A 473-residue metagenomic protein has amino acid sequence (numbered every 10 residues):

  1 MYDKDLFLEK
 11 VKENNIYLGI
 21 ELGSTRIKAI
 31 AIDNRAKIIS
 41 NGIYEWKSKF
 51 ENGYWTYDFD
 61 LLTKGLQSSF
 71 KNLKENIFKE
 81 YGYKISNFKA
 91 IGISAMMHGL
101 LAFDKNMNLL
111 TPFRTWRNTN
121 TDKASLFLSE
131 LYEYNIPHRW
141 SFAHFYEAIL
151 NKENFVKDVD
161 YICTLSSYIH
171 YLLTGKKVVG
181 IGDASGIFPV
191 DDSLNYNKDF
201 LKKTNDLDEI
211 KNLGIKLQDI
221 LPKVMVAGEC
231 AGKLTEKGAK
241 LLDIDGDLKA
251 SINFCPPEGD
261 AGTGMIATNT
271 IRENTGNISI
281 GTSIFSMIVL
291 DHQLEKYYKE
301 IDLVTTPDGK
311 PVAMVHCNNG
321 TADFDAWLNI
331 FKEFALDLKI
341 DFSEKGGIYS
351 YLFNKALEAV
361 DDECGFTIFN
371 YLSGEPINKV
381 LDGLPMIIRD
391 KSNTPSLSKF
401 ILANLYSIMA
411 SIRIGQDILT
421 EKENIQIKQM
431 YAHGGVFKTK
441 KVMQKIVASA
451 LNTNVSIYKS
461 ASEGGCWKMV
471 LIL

Functional and structural regions predicted by a protein language model:
M1-P112, L126, D158, K240 (+3 more regions): N-terminal glycine/serine-rich phosphate-binding loop of ATP-dependent small-molecule kinases, especially carbohydrate
Y2-K12, L18-G19, I85, K123-R139 (+5 more regions): Active-site core segments that coordinate phosphate-bearing ligands/cofactors across diverse enzyme families
S40-N41, K211-E229: Core alpha/beta catalytic barrel or barrel-like domain that forms the active/cofactor pocket in diverse metabolic
W46-T56, F127, G180-A184, I215-L221 (+1 more regions): Gly-rich Lys/Arg/Thr-decorated short loops/hinges at beta-loop-alpha junctions or inter-strand turns that position
F78-T115, N135-P137, H170-V190, L221-L234: Short beta-strand-loop/turn "lid" adjacent to the catalytic site in phosphate-handling enzymes
N118: Carbohydrate-associated surface elements
